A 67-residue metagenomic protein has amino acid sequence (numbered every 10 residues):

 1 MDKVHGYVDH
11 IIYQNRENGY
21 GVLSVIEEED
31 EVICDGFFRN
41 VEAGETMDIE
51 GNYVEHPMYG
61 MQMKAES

Functional and structural regions predicted by a protein language model:
M1-N15, G51: Structural detector for short beta-strands of small beta-barrel domains
I11, E28-D30, F37, N52-H56: Generic structural motif
I12-R16, R39-E42: Short secondary-structure boundary/capping segments within folded domains
Y13-V25: Short aromatic-glycine-enriched beta-strand elements
V22, I26, N52-S67: OB-fold/S1-family single-stranded nucleic acid-binding modules
V22-A43: Beta-strand/loop nucleic-acid-binding surfaces
E45-M47: Exposed beta-strand face motif in extracellular beta-rich ectodomains
